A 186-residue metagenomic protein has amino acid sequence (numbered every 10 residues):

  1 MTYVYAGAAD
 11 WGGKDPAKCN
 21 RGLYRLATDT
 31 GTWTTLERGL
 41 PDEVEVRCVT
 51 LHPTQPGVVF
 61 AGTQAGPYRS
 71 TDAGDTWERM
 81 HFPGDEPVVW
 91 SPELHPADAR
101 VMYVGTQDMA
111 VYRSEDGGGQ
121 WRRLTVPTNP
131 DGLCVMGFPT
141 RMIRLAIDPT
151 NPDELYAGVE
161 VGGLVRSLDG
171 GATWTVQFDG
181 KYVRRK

Functional and structural regions predicted by a protein language model:
M1-K186: Extracellular glycan-interacting surfaces
